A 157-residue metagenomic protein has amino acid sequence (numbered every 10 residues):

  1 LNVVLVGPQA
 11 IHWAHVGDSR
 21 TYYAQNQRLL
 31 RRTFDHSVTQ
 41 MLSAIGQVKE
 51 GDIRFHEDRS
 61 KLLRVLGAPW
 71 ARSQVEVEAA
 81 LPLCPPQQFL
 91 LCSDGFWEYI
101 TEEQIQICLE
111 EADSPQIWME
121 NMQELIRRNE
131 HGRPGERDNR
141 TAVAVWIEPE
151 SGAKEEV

Functional and structural regions predicted by a protein language model:
L1-C84, D138-V145: "…together with the soluble PPM/PP2C metallo-phosphatase catalytic core" -> "…together with the soluble PPM/PP2C
S60, R64-C92, F96-V157: C-terminal catalytic subdomain
